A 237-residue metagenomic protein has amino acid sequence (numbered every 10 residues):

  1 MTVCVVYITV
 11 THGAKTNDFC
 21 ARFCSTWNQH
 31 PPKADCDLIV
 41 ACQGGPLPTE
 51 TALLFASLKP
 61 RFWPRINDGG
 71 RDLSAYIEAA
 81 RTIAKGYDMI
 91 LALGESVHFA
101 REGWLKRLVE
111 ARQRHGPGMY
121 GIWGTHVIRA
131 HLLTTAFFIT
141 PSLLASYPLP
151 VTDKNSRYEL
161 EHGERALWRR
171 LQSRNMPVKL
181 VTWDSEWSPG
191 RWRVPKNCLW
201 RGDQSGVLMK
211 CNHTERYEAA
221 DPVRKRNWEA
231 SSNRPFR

Functional and structural regions predicted by a protein language model:
M1-R237: ER/Golgi luminal nucleotide-sugar-dependent glycosyltransferases, focusing on the catalytic module
